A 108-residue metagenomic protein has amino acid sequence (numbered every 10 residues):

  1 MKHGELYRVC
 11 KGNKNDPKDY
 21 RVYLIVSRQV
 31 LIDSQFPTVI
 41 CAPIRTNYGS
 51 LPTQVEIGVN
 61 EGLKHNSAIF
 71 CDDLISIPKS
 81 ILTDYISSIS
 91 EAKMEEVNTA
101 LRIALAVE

Functional and structural regions predicted by a protein language model:
M1-E108: Conserved functional hotspots at enzyme active or ligand-binding sites that engage polyanionic ligands
